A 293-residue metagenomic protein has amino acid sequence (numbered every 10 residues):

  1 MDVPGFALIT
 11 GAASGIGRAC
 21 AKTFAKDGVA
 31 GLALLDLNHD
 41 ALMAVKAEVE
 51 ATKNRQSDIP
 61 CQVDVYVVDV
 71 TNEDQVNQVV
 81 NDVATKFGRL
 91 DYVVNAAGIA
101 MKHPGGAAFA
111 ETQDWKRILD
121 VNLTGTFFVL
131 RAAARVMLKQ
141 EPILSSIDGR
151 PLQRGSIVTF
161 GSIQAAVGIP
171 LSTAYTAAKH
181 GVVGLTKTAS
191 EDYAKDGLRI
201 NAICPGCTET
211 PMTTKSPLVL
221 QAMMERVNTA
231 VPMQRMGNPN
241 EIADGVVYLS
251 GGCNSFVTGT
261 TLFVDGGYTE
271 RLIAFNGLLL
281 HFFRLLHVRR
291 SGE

Functional and structural regions predicted by a protein language model:
M1-A33: Canonical Rossmann dinucleotide-binding motif of NAD(H)/NADP(H)-dependent dehydrogenases/reductases, specifically
V29-V45: Conserved glycine-rich Rossmann-like NAD(P)H-binding loop of the short-chain dehydrogenase/reductase
P104, V246-V247, T258-E293: Short C-terminal tail/terminal secondary-structure segment of NAD(P)H-dependent dehydrogenase/reductase domains
P104-K116, V227: Substrate-binding pocket helix/loop in short-chain dehydrogenase/reductase
L130, A178, T186: Active-site helix of classical SDR
S162: Residue(s) in the substrate-gating loop at a strand-loop-helix junction that position the organic substrate next
A194, R199, V257-G259: Short, small/polar-rich loop/turn modules that mediate ligand/substrate recognition or access, typified
